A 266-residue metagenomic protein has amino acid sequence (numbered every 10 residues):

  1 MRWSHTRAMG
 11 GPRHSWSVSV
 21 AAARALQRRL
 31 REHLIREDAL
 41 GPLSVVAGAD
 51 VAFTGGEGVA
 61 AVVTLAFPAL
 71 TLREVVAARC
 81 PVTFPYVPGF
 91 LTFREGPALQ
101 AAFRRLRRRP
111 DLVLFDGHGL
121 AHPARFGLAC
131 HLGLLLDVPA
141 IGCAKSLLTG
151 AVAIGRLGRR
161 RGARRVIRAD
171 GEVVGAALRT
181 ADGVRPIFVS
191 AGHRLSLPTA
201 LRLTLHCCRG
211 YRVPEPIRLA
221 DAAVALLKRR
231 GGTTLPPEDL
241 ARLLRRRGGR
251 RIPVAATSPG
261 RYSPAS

Functional and structural regions predicted by a protein language model:
G10-S15, S19-L34, G96, I154-G155 (+2 more regions): C-terminal binding/interaction regions
H33-P42: A short acidic-Thr-Gly-centered motif at the start of a beta-strand
S44-F53: Two-metal-ion RNase H-like nuclease active-site motif
T54-R109: A glycine-rich, hydrophobic loop/mini-helix early in the fold
Y86-F90, F115-P123, V184-A191: Flexible, glycine/proline-enriched loop segments at strand-loop-helix junctions that form or flank small-ligand binding
L99-L132, L136-V138: Catalytic-site beta-strand/loop segments enriched in glycine and acidic/polar residues
H122-V174: A contiguous pocket-lining binding segment that forms or flanks enzyme active sites
